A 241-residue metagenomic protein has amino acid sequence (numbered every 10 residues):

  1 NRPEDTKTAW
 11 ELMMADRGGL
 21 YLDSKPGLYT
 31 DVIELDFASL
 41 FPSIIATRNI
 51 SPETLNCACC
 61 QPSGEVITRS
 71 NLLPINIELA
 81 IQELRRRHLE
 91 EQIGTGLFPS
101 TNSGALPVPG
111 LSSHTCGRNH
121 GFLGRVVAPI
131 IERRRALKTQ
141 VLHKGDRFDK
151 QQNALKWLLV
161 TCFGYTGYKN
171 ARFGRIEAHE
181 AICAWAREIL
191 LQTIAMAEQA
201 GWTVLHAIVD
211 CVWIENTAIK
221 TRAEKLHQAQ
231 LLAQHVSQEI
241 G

Functional and structural regions predicted by a protein language model:
N1-G241: Conserved acidic
